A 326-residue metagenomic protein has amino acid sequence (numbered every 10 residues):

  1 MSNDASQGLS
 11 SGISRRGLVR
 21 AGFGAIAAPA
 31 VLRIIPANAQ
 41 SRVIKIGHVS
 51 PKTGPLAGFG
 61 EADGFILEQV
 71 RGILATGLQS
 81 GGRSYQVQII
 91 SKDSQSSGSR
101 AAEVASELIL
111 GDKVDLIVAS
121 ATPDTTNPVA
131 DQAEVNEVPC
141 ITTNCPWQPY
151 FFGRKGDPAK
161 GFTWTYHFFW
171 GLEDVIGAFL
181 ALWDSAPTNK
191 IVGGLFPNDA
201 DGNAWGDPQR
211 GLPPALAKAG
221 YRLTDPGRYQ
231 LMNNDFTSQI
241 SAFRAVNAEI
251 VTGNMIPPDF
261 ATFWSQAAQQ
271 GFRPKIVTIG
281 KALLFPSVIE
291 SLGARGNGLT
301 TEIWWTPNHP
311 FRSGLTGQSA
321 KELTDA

Functional and structural regions predicted by a protein language model:
M1-G17, A21, I26-A28: N-terminal secretory signal peptides
L32-S50: C-terminal segment of N-terminal export signals and the immediately downstream linker at the start of the mature
P55-F65, A200-D207: Glycine- and acidic-residue-enriched helix-capping/strand-helix junction motifs
G58-F65, G77-K155, F168, Y229-F236 (+2 more regions): Beta-alpha junction/loop-to-helix N-cap segments that form part of ligand/metal-binding clefts
G64-G72: Short catalytic helix/loop segments, enriched in acidic residues and glycine and frequently bearing histidine
G72-Q79, S106-K113, D131-V135, D184-T188 (+3 more regions): Sec-exported extracytoplasmic/periplasmic mature domains
V114-G227, V277-H309: Extracytoplasmic ligand/sensor domains, especially the bilobed periplasmic-binding protein
P257-F260, N308-A326: Extracellular/periplasmic ligand-binding modules, especially the Venus flytrap/periplasmic-binding
